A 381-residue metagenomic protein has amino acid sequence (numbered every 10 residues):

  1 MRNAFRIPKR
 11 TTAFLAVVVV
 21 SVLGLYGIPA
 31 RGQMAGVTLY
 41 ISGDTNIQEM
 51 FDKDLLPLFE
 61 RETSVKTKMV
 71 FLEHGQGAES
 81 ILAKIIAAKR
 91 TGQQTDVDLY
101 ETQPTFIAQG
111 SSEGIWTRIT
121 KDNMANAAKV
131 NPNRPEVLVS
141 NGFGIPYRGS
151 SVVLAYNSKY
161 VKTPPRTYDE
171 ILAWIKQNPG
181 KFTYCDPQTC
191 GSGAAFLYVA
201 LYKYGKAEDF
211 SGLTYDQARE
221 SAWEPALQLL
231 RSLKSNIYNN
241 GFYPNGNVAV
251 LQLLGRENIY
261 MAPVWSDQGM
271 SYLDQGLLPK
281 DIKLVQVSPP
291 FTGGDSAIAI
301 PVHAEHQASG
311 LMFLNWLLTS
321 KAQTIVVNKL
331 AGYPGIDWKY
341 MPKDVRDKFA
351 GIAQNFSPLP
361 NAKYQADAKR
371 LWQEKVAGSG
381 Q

Functional and structural regions predicted by a protein language model:
Q33-T105: Early extracytoplasmic/lumenal segment of secretory-pathway proteins
S42, N46-D52, Q76-E79, V97 (+1 more regions): Extracytoplasmic ligand-binding site segments that recognize negatively charged/polar headgroups
L55, V65, T167, P225 (+3 more regions): Short amphipathic alpha-helical coupling segments at ligand-binding clamshell hinges and other catalytic/signaling
V65, R90-L99, I115-W116, N178-K181 (+1 more regions): Alpha-to-beta junction loops
I107-Q109, M261-K280: A ligand-binding cleft/hinge motif common to bilobed small-molecule-binding domains
S150, L227-L233, L277-V302: Periplasmic-binding protein-like
F291-P360: Mature extracytoplasmic/periplasmic domains
Q354-Q381: Conserved C-terminal helix/tail region of periplasmic/extracytoplasmic solute-binding proteins
